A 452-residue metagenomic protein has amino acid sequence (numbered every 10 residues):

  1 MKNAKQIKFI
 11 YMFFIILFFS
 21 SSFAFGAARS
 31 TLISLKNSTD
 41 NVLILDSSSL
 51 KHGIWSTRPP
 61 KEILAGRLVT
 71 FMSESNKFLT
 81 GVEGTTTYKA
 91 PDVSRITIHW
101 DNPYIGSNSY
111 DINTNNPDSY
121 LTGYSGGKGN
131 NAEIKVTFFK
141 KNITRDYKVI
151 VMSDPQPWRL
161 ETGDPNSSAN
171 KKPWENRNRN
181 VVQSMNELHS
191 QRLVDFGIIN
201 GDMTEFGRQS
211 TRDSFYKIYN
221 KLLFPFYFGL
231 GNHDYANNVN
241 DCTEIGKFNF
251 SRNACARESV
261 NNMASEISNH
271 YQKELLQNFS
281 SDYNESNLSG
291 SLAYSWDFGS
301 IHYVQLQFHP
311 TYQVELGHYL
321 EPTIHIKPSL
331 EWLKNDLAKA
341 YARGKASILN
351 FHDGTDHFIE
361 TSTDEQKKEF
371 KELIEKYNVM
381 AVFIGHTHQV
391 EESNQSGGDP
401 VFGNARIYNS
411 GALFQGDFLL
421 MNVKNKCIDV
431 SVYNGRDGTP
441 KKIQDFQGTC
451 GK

Functional and structural regions predicted by a protein language model:
K2-Y11: Bacterial N-terminal signal peptides that target proteins for export
Y11-S21: Bacterial N-terminal signal peptides
F23-T144: Intrinsically disordered, low-complexity segments enriched in small/polar residues
N142-T211: N-terminal active-site segment of His-dependent metallophosphoesterases
D154, G201-D202, G231-N232, H352 (+1 more regions): Active-site glycine-centered loops adjacent to acidic/histidine catalytic or metal-binding residues that shape
T162, R208-W332, E369-E375, A381 (+2 more regions): Extended active-site neighborhood of metal-dependent phosphoesterases/phosphodiesterases
M203-R212, S286, D356-D364: Acidic-and-aromatic substrate-binding clefts and catalytic sites of carbohydrate-active enzymes
K339-F358: Short acidic, glycine-rich surface-loop motifs adjacent to enzyme active sites
